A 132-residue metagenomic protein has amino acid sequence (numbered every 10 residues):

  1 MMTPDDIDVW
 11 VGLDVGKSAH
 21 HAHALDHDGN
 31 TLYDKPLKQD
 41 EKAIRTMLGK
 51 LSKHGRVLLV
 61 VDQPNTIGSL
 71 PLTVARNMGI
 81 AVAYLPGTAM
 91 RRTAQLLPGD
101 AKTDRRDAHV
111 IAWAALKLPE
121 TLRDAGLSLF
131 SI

Functional and structural regions predicted by a protein language model:
M1-I132: Phosphate- and other anionic-substrate recognition elements at nucleic-acid/protein interfaces
